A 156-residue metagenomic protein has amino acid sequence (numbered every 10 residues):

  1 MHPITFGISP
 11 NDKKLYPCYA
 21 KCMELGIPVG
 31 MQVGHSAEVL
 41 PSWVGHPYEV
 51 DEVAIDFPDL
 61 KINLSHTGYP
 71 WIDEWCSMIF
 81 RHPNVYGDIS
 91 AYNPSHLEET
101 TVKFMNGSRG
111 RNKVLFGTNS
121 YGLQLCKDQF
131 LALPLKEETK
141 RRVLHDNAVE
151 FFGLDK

Functional and structural regions predicted by a protein language model:
M1, C22, H66, G87 (+3 more regions): Divalent metal-coordination and catalytic microenvironments
I4: Conserved beta-strand-loop-alpha-helix junction that forms the acyl-donor binding cleft
G7-L115: Catalytic pocket-lining loop regions of alpha/beta-barrel enzymes, especially the amidohydrolase/enolase/GH5 lineages
R109-L115, Y121-K156: Mid-to-C-terminal alpha-helical segments outside catalytic/metal-binding sites
